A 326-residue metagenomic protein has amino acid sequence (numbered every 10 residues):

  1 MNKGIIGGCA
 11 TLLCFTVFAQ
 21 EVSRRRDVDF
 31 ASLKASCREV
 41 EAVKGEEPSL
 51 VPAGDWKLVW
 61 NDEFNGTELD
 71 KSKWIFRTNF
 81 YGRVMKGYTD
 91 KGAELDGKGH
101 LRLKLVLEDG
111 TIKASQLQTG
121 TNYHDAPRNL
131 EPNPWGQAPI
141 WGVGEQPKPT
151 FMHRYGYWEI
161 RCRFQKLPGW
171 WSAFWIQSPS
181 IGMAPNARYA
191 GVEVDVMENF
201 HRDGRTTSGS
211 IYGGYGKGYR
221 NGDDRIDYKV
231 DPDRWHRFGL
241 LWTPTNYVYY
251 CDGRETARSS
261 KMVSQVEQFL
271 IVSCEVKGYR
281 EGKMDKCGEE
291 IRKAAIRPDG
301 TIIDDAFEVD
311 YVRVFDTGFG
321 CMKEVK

Functional and structural regions predicted by a protein language model:
M1-G7: Bacterial N-terminal signal peptides that target proteins for export
T11-A19: Hydrophobic h-region of N-terminal signal peptides that target proteins for export in Gram-negative bacteria
V22-K326: GH16 jelly-roll
